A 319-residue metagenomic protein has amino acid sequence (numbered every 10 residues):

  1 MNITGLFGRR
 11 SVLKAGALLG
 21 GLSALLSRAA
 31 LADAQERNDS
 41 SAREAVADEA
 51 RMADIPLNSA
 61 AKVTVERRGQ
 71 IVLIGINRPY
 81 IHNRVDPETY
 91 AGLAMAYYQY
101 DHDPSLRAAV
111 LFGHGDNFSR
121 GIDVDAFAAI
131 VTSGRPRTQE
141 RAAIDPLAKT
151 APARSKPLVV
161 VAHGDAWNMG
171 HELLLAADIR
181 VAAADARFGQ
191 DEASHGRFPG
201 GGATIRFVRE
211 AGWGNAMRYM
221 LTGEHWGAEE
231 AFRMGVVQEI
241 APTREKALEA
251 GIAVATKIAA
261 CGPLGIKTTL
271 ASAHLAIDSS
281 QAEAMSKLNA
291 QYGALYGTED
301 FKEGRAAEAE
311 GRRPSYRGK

Functional and structural regions predicted by a protein language model:
N2-G20: N-terminal secretory signal peptides and thylakoid transit peptides that target proteins across membranes
S23-A30: C-terminal segment of classical bacterial N-terminal signal peptides
L25, V181-A186, V237-S286, A294 (+2 more regions): C-terminal long alpha-helix characteristic of the crotonase
D33-H114: Conserved CoA-thioester-binding segment of acyl-CoA-metabolizing enzymes
Y90-A94, Y98, V124-G164: An acidic, glycine-rich surface segment that forms the CoA-thioester-binding/catalytic face of crotonase-fold enzymes
L147-R154, V161, W167-M220, A250-V254: CoA-thioester-processing core
I179, R218, T222-E224, E230 (+2 more regions): Well-ordered beta-strand positions
